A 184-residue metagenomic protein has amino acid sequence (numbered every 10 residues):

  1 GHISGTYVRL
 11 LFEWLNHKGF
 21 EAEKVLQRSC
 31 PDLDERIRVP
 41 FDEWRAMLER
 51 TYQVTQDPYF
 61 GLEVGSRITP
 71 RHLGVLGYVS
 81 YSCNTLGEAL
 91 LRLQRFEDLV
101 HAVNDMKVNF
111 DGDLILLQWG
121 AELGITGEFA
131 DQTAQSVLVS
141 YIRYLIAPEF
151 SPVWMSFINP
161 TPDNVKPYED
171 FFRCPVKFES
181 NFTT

Functional and structural regions predicted by a protein language model:
G1-I115, V137, P162: N-terminal low-complexity or simple alpha-helical regulatory segments that function as activation/interaction modules
L86-T184: Alpha-helical bundle regulatory/interaction domains
